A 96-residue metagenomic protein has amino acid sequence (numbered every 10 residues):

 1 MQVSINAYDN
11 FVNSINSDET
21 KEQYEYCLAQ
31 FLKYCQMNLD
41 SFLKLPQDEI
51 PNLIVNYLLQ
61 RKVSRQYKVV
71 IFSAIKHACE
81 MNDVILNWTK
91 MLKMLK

Functional and structural regions predicted by a protein language model:
I5-E22, Y26-K96: N-terminal core-binding DNA-recognition domain of tyrosine recombinases/integrases
